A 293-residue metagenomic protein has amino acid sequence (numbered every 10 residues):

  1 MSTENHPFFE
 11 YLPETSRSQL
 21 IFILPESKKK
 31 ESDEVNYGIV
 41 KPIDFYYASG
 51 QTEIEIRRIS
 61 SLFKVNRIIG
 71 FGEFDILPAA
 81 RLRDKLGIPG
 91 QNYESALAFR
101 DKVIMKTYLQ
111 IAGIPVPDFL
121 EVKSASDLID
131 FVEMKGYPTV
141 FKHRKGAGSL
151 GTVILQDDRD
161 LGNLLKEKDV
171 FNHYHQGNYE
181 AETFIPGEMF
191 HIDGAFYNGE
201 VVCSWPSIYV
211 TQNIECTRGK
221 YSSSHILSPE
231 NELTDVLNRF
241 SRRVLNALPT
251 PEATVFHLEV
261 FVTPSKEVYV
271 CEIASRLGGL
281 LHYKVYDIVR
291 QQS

Functional and structural regions predicted by a protein language model:
M1-E94: ATP-binding N-terminal substructure of ATP-dependent carboxylate-amine bond-forming enzymes
S18-I21, E200, E267: Residues at the starts of beta-strands that form the adenosine-phosphate
V40-G50, L120-S124, V153-Q156: Short acidic-hydrophobic, aromatic-tinged amphipathic segments that line or gate anion-handling sites
D84-G151: A conserved helix-loop-beta module that forms one wall/lid of the active-site cleft in ATP-utilizing catalytic domains
L109, V132-I154, H173-G187, I192 (+3 more regions): ATP-grasp fold ATP-binding core
P115-D118, P138-F141, I154-H191, T217-H225 (+1 more regions): Conserved ATP-binding module of the ATP-grasp superfamily
T183-T250, V255-H257, V262, V270 (+1 more regions): ATP-dependent carboxylate/phosphate-activation module, predominantly the ATP-grasp catalytic core and closely related
